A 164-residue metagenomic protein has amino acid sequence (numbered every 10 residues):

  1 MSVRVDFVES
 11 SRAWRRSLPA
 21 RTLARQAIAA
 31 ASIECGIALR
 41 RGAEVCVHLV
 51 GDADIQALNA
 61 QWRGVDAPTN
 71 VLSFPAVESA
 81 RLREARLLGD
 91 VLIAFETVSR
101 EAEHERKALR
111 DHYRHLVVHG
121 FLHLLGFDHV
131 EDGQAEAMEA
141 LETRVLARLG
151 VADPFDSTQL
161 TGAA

Functional and structural regions predicted by a protein language model:
M1-Y113, L124-A164: An acidic/histidine-cluster motif and surrounding catalytic segment that typifies divalent-metal-assisted enzyme active
L116: Residues within the DNA-recognition helix of helix-turn-helix
